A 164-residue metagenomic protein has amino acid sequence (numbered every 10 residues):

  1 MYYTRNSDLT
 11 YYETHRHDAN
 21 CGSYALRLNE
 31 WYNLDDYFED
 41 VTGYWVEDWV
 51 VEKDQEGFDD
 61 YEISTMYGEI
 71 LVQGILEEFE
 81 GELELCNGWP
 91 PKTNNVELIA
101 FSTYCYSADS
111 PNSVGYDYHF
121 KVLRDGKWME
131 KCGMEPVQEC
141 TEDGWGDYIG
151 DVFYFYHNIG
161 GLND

Functional and structural regions predicted by a protein language model:
M1-H15: Active-site-adjacent structural segments surrounding the nucleophilic cysteine of cysteine proteases and isopeptidases
T14-Y32, S64-E69, D117: Active-site nucleophilic cysteine motif
S23-Y24, I99, K127, Y154: Generic structural signal for residues positioned in beta-strands
N33-Y44, L85-P91: Surface-exposed patches in mature extracellular/periplasmic domains of secreted proteins
E47, V51-M134: ...with weaker cross-activation on analogous glycine-rich loops/strands in unrelated enzymes
G126-D164: Active-site or metal-binding loop neighborhoods of secreted/extracellular toxin and effector enzymes
